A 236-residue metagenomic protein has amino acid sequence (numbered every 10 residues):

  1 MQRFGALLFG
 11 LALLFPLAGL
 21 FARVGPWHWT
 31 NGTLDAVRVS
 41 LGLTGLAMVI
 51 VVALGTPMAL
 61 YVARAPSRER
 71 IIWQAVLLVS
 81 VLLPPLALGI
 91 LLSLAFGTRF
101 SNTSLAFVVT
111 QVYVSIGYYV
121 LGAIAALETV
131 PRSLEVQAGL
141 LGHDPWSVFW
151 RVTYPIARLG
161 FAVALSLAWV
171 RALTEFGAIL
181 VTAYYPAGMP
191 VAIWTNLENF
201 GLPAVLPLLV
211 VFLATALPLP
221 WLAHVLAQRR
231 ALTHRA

Functional and structural regions predicted by a protein language model:
M1-E128, I156-G177, V181-Y184, N196-R229: Membrane-water interface segments at the C-terminal ends of transmembrane alpha-helices in multi-pass inner-membrane
A65, V130, V136-A157, Y185: Short helix-to-coil transition segments within interhelical loops that connect adjacent transmembrane helices
L77, E135-V136: Short alpha-helical segment that forms part of, or immediately flanks, the ligand-binding pocket in carbohydrate-active
T110, Y118, S147, R151-V152 (+1 more regions): Intervening/peripheral non-core polypeptide segments
R230-A236: Short, charged juxtamembrane terminal tails flanking transmembrane helices
